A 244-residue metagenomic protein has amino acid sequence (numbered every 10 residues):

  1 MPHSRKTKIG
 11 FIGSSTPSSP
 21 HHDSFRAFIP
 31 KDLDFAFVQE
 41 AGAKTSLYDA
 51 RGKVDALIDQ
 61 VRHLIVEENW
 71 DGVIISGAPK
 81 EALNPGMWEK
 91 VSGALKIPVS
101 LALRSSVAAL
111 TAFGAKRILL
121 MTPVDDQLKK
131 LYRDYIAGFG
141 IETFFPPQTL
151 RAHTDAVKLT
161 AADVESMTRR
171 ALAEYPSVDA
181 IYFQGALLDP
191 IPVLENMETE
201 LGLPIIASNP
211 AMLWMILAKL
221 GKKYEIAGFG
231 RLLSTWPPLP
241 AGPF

Functional and structural regions predicted by a protein language model:
M1-A56, P123-K129, D134-D163: N-terminal glycine-rich anion-binding loop in soluble enzyme alpha/beta folds
F11-I12, W70-S76, L119-L120, V178-G185: Periplasmic-binding protein-like
K53-W70, S166-V178: Short, well-structured alpha-helical segments in soluble
Q60-R104: Glycine/small-residue-rich loop that forms an oxyanion/phosphate-binding "nest" at active or ligand-binding sites
K90-L110, M197-I216: Short, acidic/small-residue loops that bind anionic groups at enzyme active sites
A112-F139, G221-F244: Short, glycine-/small-residue-rich phosphate/pyrophosphate-handling segment
A152-D155, I205-E225: Short, flexible loop segments at boundaries between secondary-structure elements
E165-L201, A207, A211-L213: Hydrophobic alpha-helical
